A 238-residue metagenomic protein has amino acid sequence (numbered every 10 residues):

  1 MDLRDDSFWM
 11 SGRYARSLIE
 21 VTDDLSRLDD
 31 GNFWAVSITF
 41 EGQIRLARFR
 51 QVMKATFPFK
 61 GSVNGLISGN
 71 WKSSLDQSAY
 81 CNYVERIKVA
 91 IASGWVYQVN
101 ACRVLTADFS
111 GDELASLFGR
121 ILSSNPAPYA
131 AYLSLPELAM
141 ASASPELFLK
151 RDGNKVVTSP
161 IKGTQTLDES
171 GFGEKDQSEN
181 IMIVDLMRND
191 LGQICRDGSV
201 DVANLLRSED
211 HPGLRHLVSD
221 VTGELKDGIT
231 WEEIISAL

Functional and structural regions predicted by a protein language model:
M1-L238: Extended alpha-helical targeting/anchoring segments, especially N-terminal organellar/secretory targeting helices
